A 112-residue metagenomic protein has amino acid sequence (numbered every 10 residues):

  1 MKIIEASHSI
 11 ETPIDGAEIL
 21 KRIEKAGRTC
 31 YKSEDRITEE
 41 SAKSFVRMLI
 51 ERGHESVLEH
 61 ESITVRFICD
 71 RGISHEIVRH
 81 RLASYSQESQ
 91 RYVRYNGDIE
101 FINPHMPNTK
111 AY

Functional and structural regions predicted by a protein language model:
M1-Y112: Family-specific signature for flavin-dependent thymidylate synthase
